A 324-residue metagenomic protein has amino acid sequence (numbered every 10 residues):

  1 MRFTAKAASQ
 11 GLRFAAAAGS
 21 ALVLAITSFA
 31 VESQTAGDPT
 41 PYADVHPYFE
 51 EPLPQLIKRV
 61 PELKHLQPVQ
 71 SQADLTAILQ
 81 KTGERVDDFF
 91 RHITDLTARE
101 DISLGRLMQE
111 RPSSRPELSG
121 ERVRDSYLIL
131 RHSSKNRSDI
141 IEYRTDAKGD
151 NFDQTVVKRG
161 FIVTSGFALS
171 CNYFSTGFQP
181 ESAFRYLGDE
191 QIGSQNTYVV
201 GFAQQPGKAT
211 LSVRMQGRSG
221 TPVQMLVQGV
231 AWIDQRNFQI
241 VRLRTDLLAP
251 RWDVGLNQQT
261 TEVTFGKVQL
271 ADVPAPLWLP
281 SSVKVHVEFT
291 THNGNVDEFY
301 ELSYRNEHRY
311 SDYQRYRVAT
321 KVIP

Functional and structural regions predicted by a protein language model:
M1-G11: N-terminal secretory signal peptides that target proteins for export/translocation
R2-F3, L24, S33: Long, intrinsically disordered, low-complexity accessory segments associated with secretion and vesicular trafficking
S9-Q10, A17-G19, S71, A183: Hydrophobic alpha-helical segments and their boundary regions
R13-T27: Bacterial N-terminal signal peptides
E32-Q228, Q235-V241, D246-T260, T264-P324: Structured extracytoplasmic
